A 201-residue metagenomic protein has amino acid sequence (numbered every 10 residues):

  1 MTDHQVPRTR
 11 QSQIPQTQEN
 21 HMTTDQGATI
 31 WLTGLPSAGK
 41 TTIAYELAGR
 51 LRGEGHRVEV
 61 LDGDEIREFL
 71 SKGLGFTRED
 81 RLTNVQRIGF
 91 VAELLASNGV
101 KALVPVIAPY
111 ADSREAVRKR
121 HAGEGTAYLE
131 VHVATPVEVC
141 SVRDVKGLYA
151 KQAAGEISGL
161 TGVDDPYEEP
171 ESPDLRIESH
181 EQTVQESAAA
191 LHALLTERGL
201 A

Functional and structural regions predicted by a protein language model:
T2-T29: Extreme N-terminal, non-catalytic leader segments that precede Walker-type/kinase nucleotide-binding cores
L32: Hydrophobic anchor at the beta1->P-loop junction of P-loop NTPases
P36: The conserved Walker
K40: Conserved lysine of the Walker
Y45-E93, S97: Conserved substrate/cofactor phosphate-moiety recognition/catalytic segment in nucleotide-dependent phosphotransferases
V60, Y128-E130, D174-R176: Conserved beta-strand scaffold positions in the cores of enzyme catalytic domains, especially in NTP/NDP-utilizing
F69, G73-F76, A92-A153, G159: ATP-dependent NMP and nucleoside kinases share a basic, alpha-helical "lid"
A134-V137, V142-A190, R198-A201: Small-molecule kinase domains that catalyze NTP-dependent phosphoryl transfer to phosphate-bearing small molecules
